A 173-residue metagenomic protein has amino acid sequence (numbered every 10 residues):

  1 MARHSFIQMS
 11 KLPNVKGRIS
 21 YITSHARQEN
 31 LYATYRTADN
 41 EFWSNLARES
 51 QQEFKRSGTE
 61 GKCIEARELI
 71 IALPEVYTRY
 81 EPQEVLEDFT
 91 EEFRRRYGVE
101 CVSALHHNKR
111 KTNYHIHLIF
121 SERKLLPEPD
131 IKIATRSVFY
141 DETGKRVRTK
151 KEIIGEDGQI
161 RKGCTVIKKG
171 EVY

Functional and structural regions predicted by a protein language model:
M1-Y173: N-terminal nicking endonuclease/strand-transfer module with a His-rich metal-binding environment and a catalytic Tyr
